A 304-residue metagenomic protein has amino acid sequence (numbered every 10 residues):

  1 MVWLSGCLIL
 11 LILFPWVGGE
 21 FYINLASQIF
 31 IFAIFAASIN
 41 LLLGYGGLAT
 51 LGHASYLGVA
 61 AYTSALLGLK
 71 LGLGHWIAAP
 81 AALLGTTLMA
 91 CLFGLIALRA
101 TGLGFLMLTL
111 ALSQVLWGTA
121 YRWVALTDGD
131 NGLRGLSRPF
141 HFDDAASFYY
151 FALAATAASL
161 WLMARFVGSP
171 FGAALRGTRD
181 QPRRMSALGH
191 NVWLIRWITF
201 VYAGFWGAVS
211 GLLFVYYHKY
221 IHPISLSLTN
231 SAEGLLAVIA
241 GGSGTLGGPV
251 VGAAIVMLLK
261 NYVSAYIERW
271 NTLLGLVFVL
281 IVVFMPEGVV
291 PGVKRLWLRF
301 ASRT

Functional and structural regions predicted by a protein language model:
M1-I9, D180, A187-I195, V263-T304: Cytosolic-side transmembrane-helix boundaries in multi-pass membrane proteins
P15-K70, L95-F105, T178, P182-S186 (+1 more regions): Single transmembrane alpha-helix segments in multi-pass membrane proteins
A26, T50, T63, A90 (+13 more regions): Generic structural signal for small/hydrophobic residues in well-ordered secondary structure, especially within
F32, G58-Y62, L83-T87, L110-V115 (+6 more regions): Residue-level recognition of pore/gate-forming positions within transmembrane alpha-helices of multi-pass
A54, W197-F284: Transmembrane alpha-helical segments in multi-pass inner-membrane proteins
L71-Q114, V251-G252: Alpha-helical transmembrane segments within multi-pass membrane transporters and channels
L112-D144, G172, E287-V293: Extracellular/periplasmic helix-loop junction at the C-terminal end of a transmembrane helix in multi-pass membrane
A145-H222: Helix-loop-helix "hairpin" substructures at the membrane interface of multi-pass membrane proteins
